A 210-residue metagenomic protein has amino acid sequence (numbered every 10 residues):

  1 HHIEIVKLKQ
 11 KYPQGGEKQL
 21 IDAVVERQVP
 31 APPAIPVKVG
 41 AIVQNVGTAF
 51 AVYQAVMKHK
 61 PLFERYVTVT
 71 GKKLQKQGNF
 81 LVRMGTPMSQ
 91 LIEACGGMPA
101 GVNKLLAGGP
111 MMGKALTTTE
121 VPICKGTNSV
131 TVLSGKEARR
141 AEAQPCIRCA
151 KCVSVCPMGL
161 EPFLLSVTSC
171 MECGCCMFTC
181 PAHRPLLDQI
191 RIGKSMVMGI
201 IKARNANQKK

Functional and structural regions predicted by a protein language model:
H1-L8, K125-T131, P157: Conduit-forming functional cores of very large proteins
H1-M88, A94-G101, G109: Hydrophobic alpha-helical positions that pack around
K73, N103-P122: Short acidic beta-strand-loop surface patches of small beta-rich interaction domains
G85, Q90-I92, L105, C156 (+1 more regions): Short alpha-helical segments in extracytoplasmic peptidoglycan/chitin-binding modules and envelope-associated proteins
A115-G135: Eukaryotic mixed-charge, acidic/polar low-complexity intrinsically disordered regions
V130-A150, F163-E172: Ferredoxin-like iron-sulfur electron-transfer modules
K151-L165, C175-K194: Iron-sulfur cluster-binding cysteine motifs and their immediate structural context in ferredoxin-like electron-transfer
S166-H183, K202-K210: Short Fe-S-cluster ligation motifs
